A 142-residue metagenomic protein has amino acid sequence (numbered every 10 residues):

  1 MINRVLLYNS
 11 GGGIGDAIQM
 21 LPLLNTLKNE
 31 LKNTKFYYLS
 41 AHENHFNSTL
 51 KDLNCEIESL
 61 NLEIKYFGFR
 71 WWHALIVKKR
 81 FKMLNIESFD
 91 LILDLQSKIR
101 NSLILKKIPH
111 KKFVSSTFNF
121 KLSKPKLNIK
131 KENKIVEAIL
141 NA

Functional and structural regions predicted by a protein language model:
M1-A142: Catalytic machinery of carbohydrate-active enzymes, primarily nucleotide-sugar-dependent glycosyltransferases
